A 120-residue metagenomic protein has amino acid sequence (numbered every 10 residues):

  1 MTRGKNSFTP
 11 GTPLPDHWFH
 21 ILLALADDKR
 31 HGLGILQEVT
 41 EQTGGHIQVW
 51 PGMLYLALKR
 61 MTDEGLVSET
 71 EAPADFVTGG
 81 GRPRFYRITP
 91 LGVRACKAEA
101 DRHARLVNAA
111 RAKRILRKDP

Functional and structural regions predicted by a protein language model:
M1-P15: A detector for short, charged/polar N-terminal pre-domain segments
T2-R3, L91-P120: Amphipathic alpha-helical dimerization/coiled-coil segments that flank or bridge DNA-binding/regulatory modules
G11-M53: N-terminal helix-turn-helix DNA-binding core of bacterial DNA-binding proteins
G32-L33, H46, T70-A74, P83-F85: A short, glycine- and basic residue-enriched loop/turn that sits immediately adjacent to a domain's principal
L54-M61: Basic amphipathic alpha-helical segments that dock to polyanions
T62-G79, R87: Beta-hairpin "wing" of winged helix-turn-helix
V77-E99: Basic, amphipathic "hinge/linker" alpha-helix immediately C-terminal to the N-terminal HTH DNA-binding motif
